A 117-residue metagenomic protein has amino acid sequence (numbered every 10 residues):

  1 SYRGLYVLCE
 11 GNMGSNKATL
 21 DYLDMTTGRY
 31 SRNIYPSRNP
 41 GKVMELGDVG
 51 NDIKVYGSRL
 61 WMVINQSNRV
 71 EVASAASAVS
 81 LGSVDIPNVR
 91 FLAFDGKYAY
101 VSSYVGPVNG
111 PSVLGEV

Functional and structural regions predicted by a protein language model:
S1-G28: An edge-strand/N-cap motif at the start of beta-rich repeat modules
G4-L8, R59-V63, Y98-V101: Conserved beta-propeller blade signature
G11-N16, S67-R69, V105-G110: Short glycine/acidic-enriched loop and turn motifs that connect beta-strands
D24, V72-S74: Structural recognition of the beta-propeller blade-terminating site
R29-E45, A76-V84: A short beta-strand motif characteristic of beta-propeller blades
R38-N68: Short, intrinsically disordered low-complexity segments
V43-D52, I86-K97: Repeated scaffold domains used in trafficking and secretory/extracellular systems, primarily beta-propellers
N88-V117: A charged, solvent-exposed segment within the mature domains of Sec-exported extracytoplasmic proteins
